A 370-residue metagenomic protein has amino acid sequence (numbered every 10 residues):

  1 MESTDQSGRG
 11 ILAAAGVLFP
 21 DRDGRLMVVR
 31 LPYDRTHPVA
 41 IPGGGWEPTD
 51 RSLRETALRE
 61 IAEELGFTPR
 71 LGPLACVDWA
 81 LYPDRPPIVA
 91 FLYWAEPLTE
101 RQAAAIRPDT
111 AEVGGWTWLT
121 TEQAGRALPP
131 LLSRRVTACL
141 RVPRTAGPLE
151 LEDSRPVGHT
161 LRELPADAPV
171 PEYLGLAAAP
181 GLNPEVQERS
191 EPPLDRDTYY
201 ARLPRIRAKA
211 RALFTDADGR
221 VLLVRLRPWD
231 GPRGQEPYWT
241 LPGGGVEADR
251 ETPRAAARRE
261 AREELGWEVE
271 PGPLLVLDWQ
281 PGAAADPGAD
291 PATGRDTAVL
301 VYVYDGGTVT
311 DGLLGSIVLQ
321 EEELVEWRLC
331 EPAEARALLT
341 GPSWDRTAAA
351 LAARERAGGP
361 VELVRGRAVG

Functional and structural regions predicted by a protein language model:
M1-G16, G158-R211: Acidic, metal-coordinating catalytic segment for phosphate/diphosphate chemistry, firing primarily on the Nudix
S7-L12, D21, D34, R85-I88 (+6 more regions): A generic fold-level signal
G16, R25, G115, R211 (+2 more regions): Conserved beta-strand and immediately adjacent loop positions that scaffold enzyme active sites
D21-E63, D216, R220-E263: Conserved Nudix-box catalytic region and its N-terminal flanking loop in Nudix hydrolases and closely related
E47-R70, D78-R135, V246-E270, Q280-S343: Unchanged
R135-R144, A349-E355: A small-molecule sensor/coupling module
A146, P169, A179-P184, A284-G294: Intrinsically disordered, low-complexity terminal tails and inter-domain linkers enriched for S/T/G/P/D/E
